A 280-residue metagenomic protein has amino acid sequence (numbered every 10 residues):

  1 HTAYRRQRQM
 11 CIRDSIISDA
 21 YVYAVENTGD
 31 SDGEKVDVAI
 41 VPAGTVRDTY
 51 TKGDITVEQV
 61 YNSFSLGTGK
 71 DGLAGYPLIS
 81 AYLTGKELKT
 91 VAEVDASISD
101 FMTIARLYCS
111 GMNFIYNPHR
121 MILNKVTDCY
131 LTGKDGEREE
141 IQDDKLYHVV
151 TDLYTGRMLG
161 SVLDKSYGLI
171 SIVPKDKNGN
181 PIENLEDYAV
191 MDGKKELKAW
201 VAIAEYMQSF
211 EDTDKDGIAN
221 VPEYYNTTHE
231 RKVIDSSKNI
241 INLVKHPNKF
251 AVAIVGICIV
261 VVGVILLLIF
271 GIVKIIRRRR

Functional and structural regions predicted by a protein language model:
H1: Active-site-adjacent helix-turn-beta-strand microarchitecture at beta-sheet edges that either contains or buttresses
R5-Q9, R13-R280: Catalytic centers of hydrolytic enzymes
